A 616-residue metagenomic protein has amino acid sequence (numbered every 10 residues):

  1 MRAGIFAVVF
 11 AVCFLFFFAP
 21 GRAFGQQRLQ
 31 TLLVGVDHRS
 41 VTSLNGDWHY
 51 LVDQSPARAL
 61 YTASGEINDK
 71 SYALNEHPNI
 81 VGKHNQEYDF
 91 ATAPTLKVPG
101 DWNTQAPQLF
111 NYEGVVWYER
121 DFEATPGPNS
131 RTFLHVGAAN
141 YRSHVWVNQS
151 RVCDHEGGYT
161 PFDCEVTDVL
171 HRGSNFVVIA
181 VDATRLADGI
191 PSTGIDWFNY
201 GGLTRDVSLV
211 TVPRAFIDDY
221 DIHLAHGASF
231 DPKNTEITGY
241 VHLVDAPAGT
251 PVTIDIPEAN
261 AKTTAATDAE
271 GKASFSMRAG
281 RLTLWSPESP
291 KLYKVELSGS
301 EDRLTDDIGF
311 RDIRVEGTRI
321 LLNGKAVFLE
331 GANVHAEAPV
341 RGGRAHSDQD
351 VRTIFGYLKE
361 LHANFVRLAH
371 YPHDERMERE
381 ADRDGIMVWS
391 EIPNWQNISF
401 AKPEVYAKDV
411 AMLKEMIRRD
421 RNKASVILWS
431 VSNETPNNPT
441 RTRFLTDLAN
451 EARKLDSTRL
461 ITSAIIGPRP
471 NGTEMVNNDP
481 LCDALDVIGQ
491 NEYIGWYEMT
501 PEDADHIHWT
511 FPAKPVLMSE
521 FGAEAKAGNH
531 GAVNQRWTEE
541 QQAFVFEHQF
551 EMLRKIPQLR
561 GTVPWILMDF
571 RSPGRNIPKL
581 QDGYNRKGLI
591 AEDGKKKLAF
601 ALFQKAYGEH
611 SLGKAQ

Functional and structural regions predicted by a protein language model:
A7-F18: Bacterial N-terminal signal peptides
A23-N103, V178-A180, L186-A187, E547-F550 (+1 more regions): Accessory carbohydrate-binding/adhesion or oligomerization-edge regions at the termini of glycan-active proteins
Q30, V34-G35, L51-S55, D101 (+4 more regions): Accessory beta-strand-rich segments of carbohydrate-active enzymes
V34-Y61, P78, A139, N199-G202 (+7 more regions): Substrate-binding clefts and catalytic carboxylate motifs of secreted carbohydrate-active enzymes
R39, Y200-D221, R311-A326: Low-complexity, Pro/Ser/Thr- and charge-rich linker/hinge segments at domain boundaries
E156-T167, A180, D188-P191, I195-W197 (+7 more regions): Active-site mouth of glycoside hydrolases
L170-S174, H242-R314: Extended acidic/polar, glycine-enriched regions that form or flank non-catalytic beta-rich accessory modules
R214-A246, Y607-Q616: Surface beta-strand/loop "capping" patches
